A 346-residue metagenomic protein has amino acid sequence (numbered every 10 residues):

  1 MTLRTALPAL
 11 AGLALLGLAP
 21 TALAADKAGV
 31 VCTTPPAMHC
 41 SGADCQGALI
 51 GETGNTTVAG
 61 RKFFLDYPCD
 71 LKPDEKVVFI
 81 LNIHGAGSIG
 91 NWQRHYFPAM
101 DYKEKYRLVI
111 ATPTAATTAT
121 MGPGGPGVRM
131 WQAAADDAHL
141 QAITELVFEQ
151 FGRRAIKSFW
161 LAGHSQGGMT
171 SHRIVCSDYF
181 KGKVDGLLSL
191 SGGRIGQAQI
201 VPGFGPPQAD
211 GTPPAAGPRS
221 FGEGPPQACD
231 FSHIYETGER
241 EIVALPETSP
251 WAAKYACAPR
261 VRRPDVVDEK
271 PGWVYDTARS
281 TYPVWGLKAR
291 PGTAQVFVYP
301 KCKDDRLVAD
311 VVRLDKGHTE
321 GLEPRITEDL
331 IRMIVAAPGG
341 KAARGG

Functional and structural regions predicted by a protein language model:
M1-L10: Bacterial N-terminal signal peptides that target proteins for export
A11, A22-L23: Cleavable N-terminal signal peptides
A24-F79, K157-L188, G192-R219, P264-K303 (+2 more regions): A domain-start/cap signature at the N-terminus of enzymes
L71-G122, G196-Q197, T319-E320: Short substrate-entry loop that stabilizes the transition state in hydrolases
R129-G152: Alpha/beta-hydrolase active-site loop
I234-T237: Short beta-strand/loop motif that positions the catalytic acidic residue of the alpha/beta-hydrolase fold
E239-V243, H318-E320: Acidic catalytic loop of the alpha/beta-hydrolase fold
